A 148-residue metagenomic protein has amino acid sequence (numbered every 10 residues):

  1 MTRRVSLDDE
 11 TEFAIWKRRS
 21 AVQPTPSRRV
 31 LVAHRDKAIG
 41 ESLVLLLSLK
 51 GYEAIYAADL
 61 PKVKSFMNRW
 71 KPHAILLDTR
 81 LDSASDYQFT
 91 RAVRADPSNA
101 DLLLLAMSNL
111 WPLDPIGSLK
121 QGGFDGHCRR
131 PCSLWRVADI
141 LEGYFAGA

Functional and structural regions predicted by a protein language model:
M1-R35, V44, S133-A148: Non-catalytic signal-transmission and effector/linker regions of two-component phosphorelay proteins
D36-I55: Two-component/phosphorelay signaling modules centered on CheY-like receiver
L45-K50, F66, S118, I140: Alpha-helical interaction/dimerization surfaces of two-component signaling modules
Y56-A74, A138: Acidic, metal-coordinating helix/loop segments flanking the phosphotransfer/catalytic sites of two-component signaling
N68-W70, R94-D101, G122: Conserved phosphotransfer cores of two-component systems
L77-V93, P115: Conserved phosphotransfer microenvironments
Q88, L110-C128, R136-D139: Alpha4 helix (beta4-alpha4-beta5 surface) of REC/receiver domains from two-component response regulators
